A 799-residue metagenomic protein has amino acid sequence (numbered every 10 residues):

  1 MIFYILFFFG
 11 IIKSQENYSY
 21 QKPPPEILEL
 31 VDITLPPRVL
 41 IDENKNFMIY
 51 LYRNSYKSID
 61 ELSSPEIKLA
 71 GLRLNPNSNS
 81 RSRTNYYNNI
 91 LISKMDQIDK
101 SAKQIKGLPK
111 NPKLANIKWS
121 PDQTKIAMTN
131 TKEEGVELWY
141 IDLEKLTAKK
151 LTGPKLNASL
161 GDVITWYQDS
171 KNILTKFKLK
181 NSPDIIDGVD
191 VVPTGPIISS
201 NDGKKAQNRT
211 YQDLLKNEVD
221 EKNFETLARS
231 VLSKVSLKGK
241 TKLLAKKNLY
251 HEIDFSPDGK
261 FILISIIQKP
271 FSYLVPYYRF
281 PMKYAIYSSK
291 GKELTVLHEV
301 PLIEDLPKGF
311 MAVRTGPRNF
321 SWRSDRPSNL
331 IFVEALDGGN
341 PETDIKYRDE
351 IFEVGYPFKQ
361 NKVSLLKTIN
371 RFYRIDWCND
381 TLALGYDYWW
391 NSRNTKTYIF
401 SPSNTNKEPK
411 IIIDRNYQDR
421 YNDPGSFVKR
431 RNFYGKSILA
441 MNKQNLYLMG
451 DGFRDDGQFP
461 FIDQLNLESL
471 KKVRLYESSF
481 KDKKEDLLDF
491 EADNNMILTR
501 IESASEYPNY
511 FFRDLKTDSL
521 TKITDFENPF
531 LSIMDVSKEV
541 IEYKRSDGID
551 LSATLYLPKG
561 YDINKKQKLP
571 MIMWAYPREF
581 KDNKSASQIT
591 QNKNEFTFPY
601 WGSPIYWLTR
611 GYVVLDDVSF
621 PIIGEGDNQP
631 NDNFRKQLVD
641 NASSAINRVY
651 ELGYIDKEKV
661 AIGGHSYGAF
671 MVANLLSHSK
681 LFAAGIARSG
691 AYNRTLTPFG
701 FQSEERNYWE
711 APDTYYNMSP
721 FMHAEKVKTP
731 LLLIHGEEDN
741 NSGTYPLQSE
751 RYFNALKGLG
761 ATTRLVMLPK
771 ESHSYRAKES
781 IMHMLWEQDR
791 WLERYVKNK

Functional and structural regions predicted by a protein language model:
M1-E16, E737: Bacterial Sec-dependent N-terminal signal peptides
Y4, S14-D518, D525-D535, D550 (+2 more regions): Beta-propeller folds
Y86-L91, Q588-K799: Active-site-proximal cap/loop segments of hydrolase catalytic domains
Y284, L330, I412, Y510 (+6 more regions): Conserved hydrophobic/aromatic pocket- or pore-lining residues that grip, position, or stack substrates in active sites
T524-Q567: N-terminal cap/lid segment of alpha/beta-hydrolase-fold proteins
K566-R578: Short beta-strand element of the alpha/beta-hydrolase
Y576-K581, N592: Active-site glycine-rich loops that stabilize anionic/oxyanionic intermediates across multiple enzyme folds
